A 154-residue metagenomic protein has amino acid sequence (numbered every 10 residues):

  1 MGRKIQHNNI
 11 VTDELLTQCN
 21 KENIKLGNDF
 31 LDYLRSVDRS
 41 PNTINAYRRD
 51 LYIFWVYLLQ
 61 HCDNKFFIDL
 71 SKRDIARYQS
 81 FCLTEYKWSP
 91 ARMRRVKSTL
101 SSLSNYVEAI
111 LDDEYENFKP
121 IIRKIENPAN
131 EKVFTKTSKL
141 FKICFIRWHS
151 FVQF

Functional and structural regions predicted by a protein language model:
M1-V37: N-terminal DNA-binding module of tyrosine recombinases/phage integrases
K4, S40, K124, W148-S150: Positively charged, low-complexity intrinsically disordered regions
N23-L26, D50, C144-R147: Alpha-helical structural motif
G27-N45, R49-T135: N-terminal core-binding DNA-recognition domain of tyrosine recombinases/integrases
A129-F154: Long, amphipathic, Lys/Arg-enriched alpha-helical "connector/arm" segment
